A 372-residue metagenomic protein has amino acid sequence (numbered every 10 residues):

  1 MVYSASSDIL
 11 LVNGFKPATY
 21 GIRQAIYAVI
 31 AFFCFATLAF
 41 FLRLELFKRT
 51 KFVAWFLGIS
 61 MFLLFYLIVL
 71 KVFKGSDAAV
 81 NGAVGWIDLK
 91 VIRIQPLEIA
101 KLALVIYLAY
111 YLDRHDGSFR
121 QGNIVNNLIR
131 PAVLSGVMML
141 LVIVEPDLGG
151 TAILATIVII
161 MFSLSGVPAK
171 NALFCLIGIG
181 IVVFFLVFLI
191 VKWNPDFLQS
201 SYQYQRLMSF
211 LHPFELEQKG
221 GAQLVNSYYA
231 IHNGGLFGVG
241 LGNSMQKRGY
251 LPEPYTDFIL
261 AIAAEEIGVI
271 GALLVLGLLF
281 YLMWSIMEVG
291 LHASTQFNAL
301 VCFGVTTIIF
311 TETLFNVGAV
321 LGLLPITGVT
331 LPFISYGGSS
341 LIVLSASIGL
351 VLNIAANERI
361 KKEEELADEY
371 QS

Functional and structural regions predicted by a protein language model:
M1, A5, G322-I360: Transmembrane alpha-helices of multi-pass inner-membrane enzymes
V2, D8-E145, V317, L321-T327 (+1 more regions): Membrane-helix boundary/helix-loop-helix interface segments in multi-pass membrane proteins
F35-F47, L108-G117, I159-P168, Y281-G290 (+1 more regions): Structural signal for the C-terminal ends of transmembrane alpha-helices and the immediately following loop
F52-G58, P131-L141, L148-P195: Hydrophobic alpha-helical segments of polytopic membrane proteins
D77-V84, I143-I153, T295-V305, T311-S339: Interfacial helix-loop-helix junctions of multi-pass membrane proteins
A152, I157-N171, M245-I267, G271 (+1 more regions): Interfacial segments of multi-pass membrane proteins
F174-G271: Hydrophobic, glycine- and aromatic-enriched re-entrant/interface helices and adjoining loop segments
V269-T311: Hydrophobic transmembrane alpha-helices and their immediate junctions
